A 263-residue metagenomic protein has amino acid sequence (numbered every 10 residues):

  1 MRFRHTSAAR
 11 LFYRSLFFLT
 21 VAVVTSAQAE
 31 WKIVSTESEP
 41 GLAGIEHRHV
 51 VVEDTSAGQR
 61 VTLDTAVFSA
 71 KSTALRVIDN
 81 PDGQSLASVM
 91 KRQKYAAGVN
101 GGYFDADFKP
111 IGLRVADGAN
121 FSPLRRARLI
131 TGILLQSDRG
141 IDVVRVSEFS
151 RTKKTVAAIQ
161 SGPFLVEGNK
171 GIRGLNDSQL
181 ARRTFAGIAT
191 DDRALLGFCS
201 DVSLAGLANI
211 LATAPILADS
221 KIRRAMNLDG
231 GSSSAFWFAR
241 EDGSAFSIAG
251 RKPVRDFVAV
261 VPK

Functional and structural regions predicted by a protein language model:
M1-R10: N-terminal secretory signal peptides that target proteins for export/translocation
Y13-V24: Bacterial N-terminal signal peptides
A27-R125, G197: Zymogen propeptides
V61, D138-D142, G187-L195: Beta-strand-turn-beta hairpins that frame and shape the catalytic cleft of phosphate-ester-processing enzymes
V61-L63, R92-K94, L129, Q160 (+2 more regions): Extracytoplasmic
T65, I133, F185: Short, surface-exposed charged micro-motifs
G102-D177: Active-site-adjacent helix-turn-beta-strand microarchitecture at beta-sheet edges that either contains or buttresses
F108-R128, N176-T184, I188-L228, S232-K263: Conserved, well-ordered active-site substructure
